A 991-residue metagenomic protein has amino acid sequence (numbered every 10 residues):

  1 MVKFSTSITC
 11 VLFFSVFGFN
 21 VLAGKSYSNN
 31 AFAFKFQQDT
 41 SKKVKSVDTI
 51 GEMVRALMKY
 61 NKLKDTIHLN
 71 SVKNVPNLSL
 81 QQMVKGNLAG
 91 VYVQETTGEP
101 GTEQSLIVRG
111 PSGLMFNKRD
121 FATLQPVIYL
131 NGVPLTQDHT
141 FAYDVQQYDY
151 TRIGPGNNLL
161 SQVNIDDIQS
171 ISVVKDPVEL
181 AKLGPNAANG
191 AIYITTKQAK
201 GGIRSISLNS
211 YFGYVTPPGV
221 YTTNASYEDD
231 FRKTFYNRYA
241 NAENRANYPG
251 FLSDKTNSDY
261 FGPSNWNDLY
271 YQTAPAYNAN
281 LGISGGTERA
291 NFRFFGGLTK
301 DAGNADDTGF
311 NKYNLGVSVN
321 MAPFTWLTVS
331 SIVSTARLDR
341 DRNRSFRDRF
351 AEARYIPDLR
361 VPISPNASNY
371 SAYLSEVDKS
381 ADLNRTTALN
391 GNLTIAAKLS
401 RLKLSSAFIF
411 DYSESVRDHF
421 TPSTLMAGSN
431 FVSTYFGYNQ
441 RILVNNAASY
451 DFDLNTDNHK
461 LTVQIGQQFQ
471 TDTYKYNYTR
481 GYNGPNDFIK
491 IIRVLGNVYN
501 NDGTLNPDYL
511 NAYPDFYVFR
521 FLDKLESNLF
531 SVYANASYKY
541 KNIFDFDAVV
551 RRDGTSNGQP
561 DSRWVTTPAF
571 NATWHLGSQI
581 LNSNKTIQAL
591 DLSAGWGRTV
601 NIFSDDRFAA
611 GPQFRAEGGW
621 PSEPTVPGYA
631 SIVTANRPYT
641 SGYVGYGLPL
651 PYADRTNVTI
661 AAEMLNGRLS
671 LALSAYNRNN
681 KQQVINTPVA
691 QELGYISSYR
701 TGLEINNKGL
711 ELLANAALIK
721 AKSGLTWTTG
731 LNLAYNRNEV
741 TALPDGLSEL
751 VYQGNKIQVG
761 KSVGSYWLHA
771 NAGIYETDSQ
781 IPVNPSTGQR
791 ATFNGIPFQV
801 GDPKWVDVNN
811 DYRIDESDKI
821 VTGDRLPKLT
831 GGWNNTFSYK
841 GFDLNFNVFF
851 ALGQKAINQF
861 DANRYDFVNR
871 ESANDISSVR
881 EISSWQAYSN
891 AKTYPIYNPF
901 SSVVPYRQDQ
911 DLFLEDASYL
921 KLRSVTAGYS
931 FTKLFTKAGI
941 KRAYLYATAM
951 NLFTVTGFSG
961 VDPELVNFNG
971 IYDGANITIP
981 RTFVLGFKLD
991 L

Functional and structural regions predicted by a protein language model:
M1-A302, D306-G316, T328-S330, A388 (+4 more regions): Short, small/polar-rich motifs associated with maturation and membrane association, primarily at protein termini
Q81, S697-N706, L747-Y766, S817-N834 (+2 more regions): C-terminal extracellular loops and terminal segments of Gram-negative outer membrane beta-barrel proteins
G113, T140-A142, Q147-Y148, P155-A199 (+17 more regions): Outer-membrane beta-barrel proteins
I128, Y538, V808, F837: Short aromatic-centered micro-motifs
N209-N257, K475-I492, R700, A721-G823: Conserved small-residue
S318-R337, A367-T421, F431-L768, P905 (+1 more regions): Extracellular/periplasmic, surface-exposed regions of secreted and cell-surface proteins
D824-I857: Glycine-rich, aromatic-lined ligand/substrate-binding cores of catalytic and carbohydrate-binding domains
A851-L945, A949: Extracytoplasmic gating/loop element in the C-terminal half of outer-membrane beta-barrel translocons and assembly
